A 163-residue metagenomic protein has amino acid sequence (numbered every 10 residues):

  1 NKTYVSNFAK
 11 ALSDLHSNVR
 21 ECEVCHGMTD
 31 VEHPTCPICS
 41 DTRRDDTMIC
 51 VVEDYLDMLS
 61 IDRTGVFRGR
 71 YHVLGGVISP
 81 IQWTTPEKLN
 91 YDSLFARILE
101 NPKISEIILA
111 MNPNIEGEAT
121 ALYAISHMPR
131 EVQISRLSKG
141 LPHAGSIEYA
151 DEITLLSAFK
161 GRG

Functional and structural regions predicted by a protein language model:
N1-M58: Cys/His-rich Zn2+-binding cysteine-cluster or related metal-binding knuckle/ribbon modules and their
N1-Y4, V73, I134: Generic signal for short, ordered secondary-structure residues within or immediately flanking folded domains
K2, L15, G27, T84 (+2 more regions): Conserved phosphate/pyrophosphate-binding and hydrolysis machinery centered on Walker-type P-loop NTPases, extending
S6, K10, R20-E23, P37 (+5 more regions): Solvent-exposed alpha-helical segments within well-ordered globular domains of core cellular machineries
A9, C36, I49, Y55-M58 (+7 more regions): Generic secondary-structure boundary/loop-capping signal
L15, H26-T29, H33, D57-S60 (+4 more regions): Short, surface-exposed, charged/polar-biased interaction segments
D41-M111: Extended interfacial segments that mediate partner engagement and assembly in macromolecular machines
T64-R68, F95-G163: Long C-terminal interaction/binding lobes of large macromolecular proteins
